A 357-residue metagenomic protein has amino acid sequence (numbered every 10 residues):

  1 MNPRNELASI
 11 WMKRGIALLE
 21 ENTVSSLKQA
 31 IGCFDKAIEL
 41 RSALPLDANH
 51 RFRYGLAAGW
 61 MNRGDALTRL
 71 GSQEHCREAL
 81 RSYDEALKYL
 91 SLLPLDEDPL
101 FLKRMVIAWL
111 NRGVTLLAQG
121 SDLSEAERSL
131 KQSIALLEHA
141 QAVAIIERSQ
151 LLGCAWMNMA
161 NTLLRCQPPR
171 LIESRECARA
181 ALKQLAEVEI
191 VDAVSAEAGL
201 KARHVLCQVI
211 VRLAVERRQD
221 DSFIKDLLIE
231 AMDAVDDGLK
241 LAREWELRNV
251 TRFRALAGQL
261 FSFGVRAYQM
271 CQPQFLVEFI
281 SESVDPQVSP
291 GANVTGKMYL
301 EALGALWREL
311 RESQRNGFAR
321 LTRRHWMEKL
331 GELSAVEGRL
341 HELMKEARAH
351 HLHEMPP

Functional and structural regions predicted by a protein language model:
M1-R4, E39-R53, S72, Y89-L102 (+5 more regions): Flexible helix-coil transition and linker loops at the boundaries of alpha-helical arrays
N5-E20, Y54-R69, L100-A118, Q150-L164 (+2 more regions): Conserved alpha-helical positions within TPR/SEL1-like repeat arrays
E21-V24, L70-Q73, Q119-G120, C166-P168 (+3 more regions): Structural motif corresponding to the intra-repeat A-B loop/turn of tetratricopeptide repeats
V24-L27, Q73-C76, D122-L123, P169-L171 (+3 more regions): TPR-repeat structural position
A305, N316-P357: Terminal, low-structured helical/coil segments at or just beyond the last alpha-helical repeat
